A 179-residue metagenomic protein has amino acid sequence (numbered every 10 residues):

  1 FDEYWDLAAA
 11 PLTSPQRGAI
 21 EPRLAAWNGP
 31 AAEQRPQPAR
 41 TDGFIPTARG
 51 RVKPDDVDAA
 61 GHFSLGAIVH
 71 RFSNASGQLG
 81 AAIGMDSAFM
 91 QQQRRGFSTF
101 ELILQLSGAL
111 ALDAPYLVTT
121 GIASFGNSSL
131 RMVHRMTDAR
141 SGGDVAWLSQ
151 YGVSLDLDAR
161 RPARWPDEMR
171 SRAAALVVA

Functional and structural regions predicted by a protein language model:
F1-Q37, D42, L106, L110-L112 (+1 more regions): HotDog/MaoC-like acyl-thioester-processing domains
A25-D86: Catalytic strand-loop segment that frames the active site of acyl-thioester-processing enzymes
P46, S98-F100, Y116, L130 (+1 more regions): Hydrophobic core residues within well-ordered beta-strands of beta-rich domains
A59-H62, G108-A109, A114: Short histidine-centered beta-strand/loop micro-motifs that create catalytic or ligand/metal-coordination sites
M90-Q91: Gly/Ser-enriched beta-turn/beta-hairpin loop segments
R94-A109: Small beta-barrel nucleic-acid-binding modules, principally OB-folds
